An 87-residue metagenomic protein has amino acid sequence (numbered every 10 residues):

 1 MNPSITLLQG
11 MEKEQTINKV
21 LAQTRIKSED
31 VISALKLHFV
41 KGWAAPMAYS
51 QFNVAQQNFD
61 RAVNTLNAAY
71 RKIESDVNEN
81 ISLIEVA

Functional and structural regions predicted by a protein language model:
M1-I5: General nucleic-acid-binding
L7-D30: Short, Lys/Arg-enriched anionic-surface-contact patches
L8-G10, R71-A87: Intrinsically disordered, low-complexity basic tails/linkers immediately adjacent to helix-turn-helix/homeobox/MYB/SANT
K27-W43: Short, amphipathic alpha-helical "recognition" segments used to contact nucleic acids or chromatin
P46-A55: Short alpha-helical "recognition helix" segments of helix-turn-helix
F59-D60: Helix-turn-helix DNA-binding helix
V63-Y70: DNA major-groove recognition helix of helix-turn-helix
